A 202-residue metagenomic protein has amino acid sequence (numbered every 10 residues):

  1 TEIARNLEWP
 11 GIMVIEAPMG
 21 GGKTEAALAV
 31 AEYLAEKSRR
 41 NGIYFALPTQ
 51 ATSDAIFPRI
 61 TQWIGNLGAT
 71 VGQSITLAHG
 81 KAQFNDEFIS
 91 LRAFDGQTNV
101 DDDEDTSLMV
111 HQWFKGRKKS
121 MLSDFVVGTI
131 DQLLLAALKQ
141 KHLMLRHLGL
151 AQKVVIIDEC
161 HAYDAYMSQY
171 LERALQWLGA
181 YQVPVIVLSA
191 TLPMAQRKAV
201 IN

Functional and structural regions predicted by a protein language model:
T1-N202: N-terminal helicase ATP-binding lobe
